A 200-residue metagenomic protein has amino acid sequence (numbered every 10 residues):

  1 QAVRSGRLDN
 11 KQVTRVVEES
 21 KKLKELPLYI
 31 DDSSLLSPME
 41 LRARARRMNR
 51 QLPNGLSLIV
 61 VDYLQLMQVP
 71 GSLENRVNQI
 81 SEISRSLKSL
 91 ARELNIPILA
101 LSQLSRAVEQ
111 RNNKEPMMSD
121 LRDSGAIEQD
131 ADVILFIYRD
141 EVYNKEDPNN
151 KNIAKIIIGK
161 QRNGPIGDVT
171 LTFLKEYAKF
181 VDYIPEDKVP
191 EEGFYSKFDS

Functional and structural regions predicted by a protein language model:
Q1-N75, E82, E109-Q110: Conserved inter-motif catalytic segment of the P-loop NTP-binding fold
K11, L35, M39, A43-L56 (+2 more regions): C-terminal regions of RecA-like/P-loop NTPase motor modules
L101-Q103: Conserved H-loop
